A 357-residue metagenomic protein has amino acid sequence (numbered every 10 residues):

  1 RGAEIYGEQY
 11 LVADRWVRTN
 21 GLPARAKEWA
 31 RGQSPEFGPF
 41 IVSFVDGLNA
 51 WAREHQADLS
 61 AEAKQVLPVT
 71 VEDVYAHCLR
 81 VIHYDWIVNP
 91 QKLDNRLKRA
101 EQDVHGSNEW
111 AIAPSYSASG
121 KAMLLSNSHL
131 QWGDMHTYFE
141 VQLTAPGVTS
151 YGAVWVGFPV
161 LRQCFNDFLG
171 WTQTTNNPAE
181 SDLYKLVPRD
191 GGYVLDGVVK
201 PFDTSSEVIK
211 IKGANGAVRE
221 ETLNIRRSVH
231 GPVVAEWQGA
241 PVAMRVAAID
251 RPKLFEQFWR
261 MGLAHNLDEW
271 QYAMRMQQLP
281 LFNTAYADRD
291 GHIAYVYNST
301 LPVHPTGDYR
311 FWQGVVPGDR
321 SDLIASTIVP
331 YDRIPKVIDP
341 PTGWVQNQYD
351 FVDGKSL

Functional and structural regions predicted by a protein language model:
R1-L357: Mature extracytoplasmic enzyme cores
